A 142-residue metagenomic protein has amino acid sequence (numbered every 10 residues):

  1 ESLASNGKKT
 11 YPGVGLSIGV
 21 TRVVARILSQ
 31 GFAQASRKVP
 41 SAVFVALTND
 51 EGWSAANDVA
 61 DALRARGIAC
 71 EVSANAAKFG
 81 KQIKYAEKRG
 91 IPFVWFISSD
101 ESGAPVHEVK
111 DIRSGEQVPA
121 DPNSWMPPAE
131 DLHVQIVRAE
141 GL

Functional and structural regions predicted by a protein language model:
E1-L142: TRNA-recognition modules of translation machinery and tRNA-sensing kinases, especially anticodon-binding
